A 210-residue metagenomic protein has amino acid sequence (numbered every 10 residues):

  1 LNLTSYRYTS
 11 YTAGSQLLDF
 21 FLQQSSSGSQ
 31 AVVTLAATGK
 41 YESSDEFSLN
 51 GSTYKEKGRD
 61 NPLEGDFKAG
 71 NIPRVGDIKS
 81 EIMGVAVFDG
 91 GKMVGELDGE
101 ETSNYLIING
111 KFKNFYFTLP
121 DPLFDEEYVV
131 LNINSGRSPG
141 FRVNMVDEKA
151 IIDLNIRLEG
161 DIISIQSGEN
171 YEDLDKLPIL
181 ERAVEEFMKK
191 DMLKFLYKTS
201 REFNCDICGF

Functional and structural regions predicted by a protein language model:
L1-F210: A glycine-rich, acidic short-motif signal
